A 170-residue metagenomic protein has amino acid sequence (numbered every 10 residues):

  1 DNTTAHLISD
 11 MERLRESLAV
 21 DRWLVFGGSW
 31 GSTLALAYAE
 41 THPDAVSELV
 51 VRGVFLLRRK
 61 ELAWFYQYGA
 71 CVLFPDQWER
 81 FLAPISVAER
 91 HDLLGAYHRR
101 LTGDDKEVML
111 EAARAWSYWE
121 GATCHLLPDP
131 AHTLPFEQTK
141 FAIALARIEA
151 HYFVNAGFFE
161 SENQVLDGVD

Functional and structural regions predicted by a protein language model:
D1: Conserved HGGG/HGGXW glycine-rich cap/lid loop of the alpha/beta-hydrolase fold
A5-L24: Conserved acidic catalytic loop of the alpha/beta-hydrolase fold
W23, G27-S32: Conserved alpha/beta-hydrolase "nucleophile elbow" surrounding the catalytic nucleophile
S32-P43, L49: Short glycine-enriched nucleophile-adjacent loop and the immediately C-terminal alpha-helix near the catalytic center
D44-Y97: A catalytic-pocket lid/entrance helix-loop region that shapes and gates access to the active site across common
G95-D104, Y118-H125, Y152-A156: Helix-loop "lid/cap" segments that line or gate small-molecule binding pockets
D104-H125, E162-D170: Serine-hydrolase catalytic core
H125-D170: Conserved serine/cysteine hydrolase catalytic core
